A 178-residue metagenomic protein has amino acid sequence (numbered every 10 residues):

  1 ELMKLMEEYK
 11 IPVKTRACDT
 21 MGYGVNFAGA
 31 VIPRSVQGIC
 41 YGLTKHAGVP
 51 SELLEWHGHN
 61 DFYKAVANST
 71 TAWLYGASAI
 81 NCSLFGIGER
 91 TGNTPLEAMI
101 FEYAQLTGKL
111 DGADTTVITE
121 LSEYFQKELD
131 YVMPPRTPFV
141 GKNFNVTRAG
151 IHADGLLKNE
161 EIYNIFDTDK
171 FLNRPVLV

Functional and structural regions predicted by a protein language model:
E1, C18-Y23, H57-A65, F85: Active-site beta-loop-alpha junctions enriched in small/polar residues
E1, V25-P33, A65-T70, T91-L96 (+2 more regions): Short acidic, glycine/serine/threonine-rich loops at helix termini
E1-E52, T70, L74-Y75: Alpha/beta enzyme core
M3-K10, C40-G48, A77, I100-D111 (+2 more regions): Structural signal for hydrophobic packing residues in well-ordered secondary-structure cores of soluble enzyme domains
V13-A17, E52-G58, I80-C82, M99: Hydrophobic faces of well-ordered beta-strands that scaffold small-molecule active sites in alpha/beta enzyme cores
L74-P95: Glycine-rich phosphate-binding active-site loops on the catalytic face of alpha/beta enzymes
G88-V117: C-terminal helical cap(s) of enzyme catalytic domains, especially alpha/beta-barrels
K109-V178: A mid-to-C-terminal "edge-of-domain" accessory segment
